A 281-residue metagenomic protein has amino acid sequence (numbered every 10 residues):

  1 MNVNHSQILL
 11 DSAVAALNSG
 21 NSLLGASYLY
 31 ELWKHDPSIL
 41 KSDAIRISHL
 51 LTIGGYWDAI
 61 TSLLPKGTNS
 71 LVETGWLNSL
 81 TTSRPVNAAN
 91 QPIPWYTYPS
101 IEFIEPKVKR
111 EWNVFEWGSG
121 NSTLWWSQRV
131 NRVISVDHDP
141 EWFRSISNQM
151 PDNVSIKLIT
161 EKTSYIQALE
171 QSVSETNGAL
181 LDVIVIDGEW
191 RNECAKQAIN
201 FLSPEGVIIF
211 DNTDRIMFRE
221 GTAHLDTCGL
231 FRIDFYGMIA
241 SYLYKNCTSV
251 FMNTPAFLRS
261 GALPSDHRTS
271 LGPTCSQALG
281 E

Functional and structural regions predicted by a protein language model:
M1-R84, A88-Q91, P99, L263-E281: Non-catalytic N-terminal targeting/anchoring module and adjacent flexible stem/linker that precedes the structured
S6, I93-T97, E116, K162-I166 (+1 more regions): A conditional alpha-helix N-cap/helix-loop micro-motif detector
R46, L50-L51, S145-P151, R219-C228: Short, aromatic/basic amphipathic alpha-helical patches
T97-T163: SAM cofactor-binding core of SAM-dependent methyltransferases, primarily the Rossmann-like beta-alpha-beta module
N113-E116, I134-S135, D182-I186, I208-D211: Short catalytic-loop micro-motif centered on adjacent basic/acidic residues
L158-E175: Class I S-adenosyl-L-methionine-dependent methyltransferase module
V173-V183: A short acidic, Gly/Pro-enriched loop at the edge of an enzyme's catalytic core that lines a small-molecule cofactor
V183, E189-E281: C-terminal substrate-binding/active-site "lid" region of AdoMet-derived donor-dependent transferases
